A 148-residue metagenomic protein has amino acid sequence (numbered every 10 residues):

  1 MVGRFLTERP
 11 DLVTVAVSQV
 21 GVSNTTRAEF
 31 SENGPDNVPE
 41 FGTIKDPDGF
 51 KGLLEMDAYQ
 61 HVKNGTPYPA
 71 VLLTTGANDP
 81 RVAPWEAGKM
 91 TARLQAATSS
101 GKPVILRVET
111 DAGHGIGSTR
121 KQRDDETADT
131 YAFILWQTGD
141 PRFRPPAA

Functional and structural regions predicted by a protein language model:
M1-A148: Active-site-proximal cap/loop segments of hydrolase catalytic domains
